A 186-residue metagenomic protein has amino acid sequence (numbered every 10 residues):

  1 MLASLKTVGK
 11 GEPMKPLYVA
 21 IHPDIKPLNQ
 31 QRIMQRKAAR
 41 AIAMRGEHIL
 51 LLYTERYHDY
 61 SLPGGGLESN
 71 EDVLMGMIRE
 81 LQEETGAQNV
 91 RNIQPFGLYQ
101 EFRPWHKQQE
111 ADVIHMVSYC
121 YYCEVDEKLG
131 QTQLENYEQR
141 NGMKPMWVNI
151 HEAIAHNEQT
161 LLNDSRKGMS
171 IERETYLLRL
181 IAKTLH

Functional and structural regions predicted by a protein language model:
A3-P13: Short, Lys/Arg-enriched N-terminal segments with co-localized hydrophobic residues within the first ~10-30 amino acids
V8, G130-H186: Nudix hydrolase/Nudix homology domain
G11-R40: Acidic, metal-coordinating catalytic segment for phosphate/diphosphate chemistry, firing primarily on the Nudix
I25-Q30, Q100-F102, E158-L162, M169: Class I (Rossmann-like) S-adenosyl-L-methionine-dependent methyltransferase catalytic domain, capturing the SAM-binding
I33-Q35, E110-V117, Y137-G142: A generic structural micro-feature
M44-A87: Conserved Nudix-box catalytic region and its N-terminal flanking loop in Nudix hydrolases and closely related
Q88-L98: A short coil-to-beta-strand element that immediately follows conserved catalytic motifs
E101-T132, M146: Active-site-adjacent beta-strand/loop module that shapes the phosphate/pyrophosphate-binding cleft
